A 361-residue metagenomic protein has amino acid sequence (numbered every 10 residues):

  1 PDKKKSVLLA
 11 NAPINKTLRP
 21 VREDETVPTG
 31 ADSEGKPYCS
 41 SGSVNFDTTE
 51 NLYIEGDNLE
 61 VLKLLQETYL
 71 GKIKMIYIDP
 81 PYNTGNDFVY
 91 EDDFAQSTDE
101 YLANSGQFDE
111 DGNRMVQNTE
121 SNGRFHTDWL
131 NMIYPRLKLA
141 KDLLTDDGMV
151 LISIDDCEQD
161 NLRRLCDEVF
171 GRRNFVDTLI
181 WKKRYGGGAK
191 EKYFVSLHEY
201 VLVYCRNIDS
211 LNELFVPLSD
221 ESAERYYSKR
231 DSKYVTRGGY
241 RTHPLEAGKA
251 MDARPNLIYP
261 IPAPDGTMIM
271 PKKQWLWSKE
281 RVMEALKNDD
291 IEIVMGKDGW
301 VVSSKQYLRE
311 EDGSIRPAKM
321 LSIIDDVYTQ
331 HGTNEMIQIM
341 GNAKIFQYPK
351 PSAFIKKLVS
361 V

Functional and structural regions predicted by a protein language model:
P1-V361: Class I S-adenosyl-L-methionine
